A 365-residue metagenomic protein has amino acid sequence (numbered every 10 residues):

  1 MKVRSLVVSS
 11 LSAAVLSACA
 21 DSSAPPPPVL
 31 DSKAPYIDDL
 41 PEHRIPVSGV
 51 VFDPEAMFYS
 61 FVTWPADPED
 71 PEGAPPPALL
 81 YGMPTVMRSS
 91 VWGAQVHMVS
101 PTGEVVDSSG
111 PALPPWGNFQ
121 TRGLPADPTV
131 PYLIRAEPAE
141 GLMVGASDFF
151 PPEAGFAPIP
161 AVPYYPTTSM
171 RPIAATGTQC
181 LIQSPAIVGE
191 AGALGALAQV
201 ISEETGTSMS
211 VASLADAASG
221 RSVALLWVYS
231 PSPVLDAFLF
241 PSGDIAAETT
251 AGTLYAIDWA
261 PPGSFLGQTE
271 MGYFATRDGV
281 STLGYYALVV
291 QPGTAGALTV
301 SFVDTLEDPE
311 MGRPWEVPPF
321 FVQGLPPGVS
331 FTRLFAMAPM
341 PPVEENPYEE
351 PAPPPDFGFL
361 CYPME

Functional and structural regions predicted by a protein language model:
M1-S10: Bacterial N-terminal signal peptides that target proteins for export
S17-A18: C-terminal motif of bacterial Sec signal peptides marking the signal peptidase cleavage site
P28-W92, P101, W227-F240: Structural motif
S90-G123, T253-Y285: Short, acidic Ser/Thr/Gly-rich low-complexity loop/linker segments typical of extracellular and cell-surface proteins
P115-E140, Y273-T305, L325: Short Pro-Gly-centered beta-turn/loop motif in secreted/extracellular proteins
D127-S184, S301-F321, P327: A short, solvent-exposed loop/turn motif at the edges and junctions of modular extracellular/periplasmic domains
I159-W227: Surface-exposed beta-loop interaction hotspot
S219-R221, V228-D278: Short helix-loop boundary/capping segments
